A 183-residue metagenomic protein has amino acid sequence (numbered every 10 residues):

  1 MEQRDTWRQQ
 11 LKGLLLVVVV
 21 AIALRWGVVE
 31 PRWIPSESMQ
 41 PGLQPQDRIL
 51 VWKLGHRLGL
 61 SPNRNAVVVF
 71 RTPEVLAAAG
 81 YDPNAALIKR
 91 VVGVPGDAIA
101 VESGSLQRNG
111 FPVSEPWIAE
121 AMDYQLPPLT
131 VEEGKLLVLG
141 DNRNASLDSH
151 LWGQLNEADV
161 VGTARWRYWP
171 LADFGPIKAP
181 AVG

Functional and structural regions predicted by a protein language model:
M1-A86, E157-D159, T163-G183: Protein maturation boundaries and topogenic segments
I34, A86-I88, V101, V131 (+1 more regions): A broad, structural micro-motif
S61-R64, R71-P73, S103, N109-P116 (+1 more regions): Non-transmembrane, membrane-proximal soluble domains of secreted or membrane proteins
A86-P112: Mid-length scaffold segments of soluble, non-membrane domains
A119-G134: Acidic loop->beta-strand submotif enriched in PP2C/PPM serine/threonine phosphatases
G140: Phosphate/adenylate-binding glycine loop and adjacent helical scaffold
N144-L151: Active-site loop architecture of trypsin-fold serine endopeptidases
